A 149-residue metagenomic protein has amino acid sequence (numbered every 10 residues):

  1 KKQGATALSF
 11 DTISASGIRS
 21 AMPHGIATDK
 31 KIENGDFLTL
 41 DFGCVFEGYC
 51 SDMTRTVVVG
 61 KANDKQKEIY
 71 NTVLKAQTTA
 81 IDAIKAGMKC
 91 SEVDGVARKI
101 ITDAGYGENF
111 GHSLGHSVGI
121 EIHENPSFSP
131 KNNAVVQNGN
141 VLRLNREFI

Functional and structural regions predicted by a protein language model:
K1-I149: Active-site neighborhoods and metal-handling regions in enzymes and metal-associated proteins
